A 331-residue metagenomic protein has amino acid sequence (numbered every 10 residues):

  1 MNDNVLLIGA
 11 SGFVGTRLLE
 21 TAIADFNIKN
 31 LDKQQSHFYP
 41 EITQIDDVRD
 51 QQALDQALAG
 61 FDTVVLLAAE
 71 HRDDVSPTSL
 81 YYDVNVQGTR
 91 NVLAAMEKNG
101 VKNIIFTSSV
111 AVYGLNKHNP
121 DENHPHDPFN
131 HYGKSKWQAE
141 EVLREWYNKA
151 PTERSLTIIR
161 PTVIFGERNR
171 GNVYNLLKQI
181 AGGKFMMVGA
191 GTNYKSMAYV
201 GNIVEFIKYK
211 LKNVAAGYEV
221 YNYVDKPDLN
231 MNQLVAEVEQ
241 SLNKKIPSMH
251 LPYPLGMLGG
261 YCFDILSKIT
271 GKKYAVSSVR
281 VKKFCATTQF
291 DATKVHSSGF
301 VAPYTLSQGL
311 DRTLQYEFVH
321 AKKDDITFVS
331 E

Functional and structural regions predicted by a protein language model:
V5-A24: N-terminal Rossmann NAD(P)H-binding glycine-rich loop of SDR-like oxidoreductase domains
H37, D46-Q87, A95-K98, Y113 (+1 more regions): NAD(P)H-binding glycine-rich loop region in Rossmannoid oxidoreductase-like domains and their noncatalytic homologs
D83, K117-I164, F185-V188: Catalytic helix-loop patch of NAD(P)-dependent Rossmann-fold dehydrogenases
N91-H131: Conserved Rossmann-fold NAD(P)-dependent oxidoreductase catalytic core, especially the SDR/UDP-sugar
G166, V188-N193, Y221-D228, E239-L242 (+3 more regions): Glycine-rich Rossmann NAD(P)(H)-binding loop
N169-N175, G189-L211, E219: Substrate-positioning beta->alpha
V200, A236, G259-F300: Conserved C-terminal active-site "lid" loop/helix of NAD(P)H-dependent oxidoreductases that clamps the redox cofactor
N213-A275, S307-L314, H320-E331: Mid/C-terminal beta-alpha module of Rossmann-like enzyme folds, strongest in SDR-family dehydrogenases/epimerases
